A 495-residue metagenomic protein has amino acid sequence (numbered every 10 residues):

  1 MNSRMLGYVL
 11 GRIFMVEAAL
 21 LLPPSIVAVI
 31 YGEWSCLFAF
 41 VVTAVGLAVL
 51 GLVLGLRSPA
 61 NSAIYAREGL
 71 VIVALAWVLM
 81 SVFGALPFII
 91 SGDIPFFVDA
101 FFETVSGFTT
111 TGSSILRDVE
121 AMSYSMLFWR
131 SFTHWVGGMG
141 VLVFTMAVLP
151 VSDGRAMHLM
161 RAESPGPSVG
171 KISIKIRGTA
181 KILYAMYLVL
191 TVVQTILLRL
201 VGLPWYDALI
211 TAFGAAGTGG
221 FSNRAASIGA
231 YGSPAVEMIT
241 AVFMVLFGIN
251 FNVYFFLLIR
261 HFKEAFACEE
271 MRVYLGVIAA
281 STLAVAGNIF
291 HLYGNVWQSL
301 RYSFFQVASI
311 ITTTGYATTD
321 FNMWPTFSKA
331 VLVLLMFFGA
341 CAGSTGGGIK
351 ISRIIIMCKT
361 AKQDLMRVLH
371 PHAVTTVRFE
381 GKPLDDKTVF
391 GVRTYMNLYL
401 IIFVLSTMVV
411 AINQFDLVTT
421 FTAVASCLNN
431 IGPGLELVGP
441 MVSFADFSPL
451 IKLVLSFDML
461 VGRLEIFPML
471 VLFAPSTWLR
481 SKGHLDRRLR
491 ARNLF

Functional and structural regions predicted by a protein language model:
M1-F495: Membrane-proximal intracellular helices of multi-pass ion channels
